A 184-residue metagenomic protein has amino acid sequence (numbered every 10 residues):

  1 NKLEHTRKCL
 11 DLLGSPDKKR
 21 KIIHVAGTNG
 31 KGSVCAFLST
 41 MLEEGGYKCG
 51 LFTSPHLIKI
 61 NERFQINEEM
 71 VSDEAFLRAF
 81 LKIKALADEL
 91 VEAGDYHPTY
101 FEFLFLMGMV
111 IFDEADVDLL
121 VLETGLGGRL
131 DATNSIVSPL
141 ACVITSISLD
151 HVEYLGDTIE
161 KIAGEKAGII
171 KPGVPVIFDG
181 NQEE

Functional and structural regions predicted by a protein language model:
N1-H5: N-terminal pre-Walker A segment at the start of P-loop NTPase domains
D11, S15-K18, E44-V137, E153-L155 (+2 more regions): ATP-dependent carboxylate-amine ligase catalytic core
K18-K21, V174: Pre-Walker A (Motif I) flank of P-loop NTPase domains
V25, S33-G50: A conserved segment at the C-terminal end of the G1
S135-S146: Inter-motif core of Ras-like GTPase G domains
L140, Y154-E184: Internal gly/pro-rich beta-alpha loop/helix module that stabilizes soluble enzyme cofactors or their anionic handles
S146-Y154: Conserved Switch II/interswitch segment of TRAFAC-class P-loop GTPases
